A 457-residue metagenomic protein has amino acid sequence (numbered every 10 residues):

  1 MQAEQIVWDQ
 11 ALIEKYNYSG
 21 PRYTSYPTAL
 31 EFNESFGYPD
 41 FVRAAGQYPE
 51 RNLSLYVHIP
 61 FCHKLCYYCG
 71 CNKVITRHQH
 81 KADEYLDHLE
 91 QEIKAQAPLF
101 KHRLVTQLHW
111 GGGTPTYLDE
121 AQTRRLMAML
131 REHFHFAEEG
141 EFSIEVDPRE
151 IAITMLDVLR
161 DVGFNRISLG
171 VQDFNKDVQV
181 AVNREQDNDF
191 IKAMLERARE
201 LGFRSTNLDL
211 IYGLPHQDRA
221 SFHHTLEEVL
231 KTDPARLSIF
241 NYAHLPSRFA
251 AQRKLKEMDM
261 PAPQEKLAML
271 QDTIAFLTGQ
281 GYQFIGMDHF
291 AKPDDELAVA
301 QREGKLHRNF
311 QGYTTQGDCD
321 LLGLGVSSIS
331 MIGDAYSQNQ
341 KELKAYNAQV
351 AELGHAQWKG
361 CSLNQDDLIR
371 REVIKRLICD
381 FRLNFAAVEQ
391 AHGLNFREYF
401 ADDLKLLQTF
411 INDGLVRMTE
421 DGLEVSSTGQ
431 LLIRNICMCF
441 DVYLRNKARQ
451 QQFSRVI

Functional and structural regions predicted by a protein language model:
M1-L53: Flexible, acidic/Gly-rich N-terminal and inter-domain linker regions that tether and position cofactor-handling modules
G46-Q47, I75-L99, R103-R397, R455-V456: C-terminal scaffold of the Radical SAM
L55-V57, L169, V425: Short beta-strand motif preference
V57-K73: Local cysteine-cluster metal-coordination motifs and their immediate loop/turn environment, predominantly Fe-S cluster
V178, R302, E424-F440: Short, cationic-aromatic polyanion-contact patches
F396-I411: Short amphipathic alpha-helical interaction segments
I411-D421: A short, conserved structural fragment
Q430-I457: Short, amphipathic alpha-helical interaction segments positioned at domain boundaries
